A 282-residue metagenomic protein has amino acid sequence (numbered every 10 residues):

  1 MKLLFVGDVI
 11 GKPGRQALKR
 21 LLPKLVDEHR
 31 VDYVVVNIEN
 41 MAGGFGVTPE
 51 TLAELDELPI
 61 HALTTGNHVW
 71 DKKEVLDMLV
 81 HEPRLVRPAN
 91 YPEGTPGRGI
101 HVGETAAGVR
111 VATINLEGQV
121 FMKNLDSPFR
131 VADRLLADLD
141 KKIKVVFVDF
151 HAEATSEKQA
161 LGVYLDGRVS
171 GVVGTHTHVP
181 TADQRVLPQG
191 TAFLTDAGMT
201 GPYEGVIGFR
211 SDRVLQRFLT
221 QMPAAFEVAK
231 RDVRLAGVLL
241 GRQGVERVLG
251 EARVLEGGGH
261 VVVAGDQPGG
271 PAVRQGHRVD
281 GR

Functional and structural regions predicted by a protein language model:
M1-Q243, R247, R253: Acidic, metal/ion-coordinating pockets
A252, G257-V261, D266-G269, G276-G281: Alpha-helix boundary/capping motif
